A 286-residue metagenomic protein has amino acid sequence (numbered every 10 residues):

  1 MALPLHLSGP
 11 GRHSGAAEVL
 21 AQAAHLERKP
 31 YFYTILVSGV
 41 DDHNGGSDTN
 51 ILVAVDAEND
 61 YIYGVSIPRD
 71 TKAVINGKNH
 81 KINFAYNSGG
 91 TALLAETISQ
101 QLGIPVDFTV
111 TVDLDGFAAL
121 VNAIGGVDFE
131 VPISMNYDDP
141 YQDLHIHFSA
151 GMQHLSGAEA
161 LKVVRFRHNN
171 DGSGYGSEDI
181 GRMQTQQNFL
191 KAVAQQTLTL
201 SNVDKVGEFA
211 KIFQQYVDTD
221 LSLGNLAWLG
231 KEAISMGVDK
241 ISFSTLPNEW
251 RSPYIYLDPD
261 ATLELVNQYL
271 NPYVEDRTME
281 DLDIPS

Functional and structural regions predicted by a protein language model:
A2-S286: Non-catalytic, solvent-exposed segments at the cell envelope interface
